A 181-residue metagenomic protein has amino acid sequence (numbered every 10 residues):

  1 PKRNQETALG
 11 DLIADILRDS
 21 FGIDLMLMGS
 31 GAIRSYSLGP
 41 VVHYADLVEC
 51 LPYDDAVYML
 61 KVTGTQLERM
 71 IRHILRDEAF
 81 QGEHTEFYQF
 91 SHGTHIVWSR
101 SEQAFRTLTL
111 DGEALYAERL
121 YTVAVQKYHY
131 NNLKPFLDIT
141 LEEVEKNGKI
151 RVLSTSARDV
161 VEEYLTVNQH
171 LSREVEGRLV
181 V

Functional and structural regions predicted by a protein language model:
P1-S20, D24-V181: Catalytic centers of hydrolytic enzymes
